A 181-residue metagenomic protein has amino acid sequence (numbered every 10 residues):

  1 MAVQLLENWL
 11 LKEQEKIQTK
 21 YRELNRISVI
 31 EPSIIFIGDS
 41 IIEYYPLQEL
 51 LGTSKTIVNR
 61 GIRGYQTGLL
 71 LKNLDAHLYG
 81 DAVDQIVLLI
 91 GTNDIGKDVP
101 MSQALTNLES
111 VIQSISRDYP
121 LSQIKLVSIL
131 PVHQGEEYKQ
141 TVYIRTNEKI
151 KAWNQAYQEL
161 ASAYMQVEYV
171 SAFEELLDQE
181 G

Functional and structural regions predicted by a protein language model:
M1-F36, I42, P46-T53, A163-Y164: N-terminal secretory targeting modules
I37-G38, V127: Short hydrophobic segments within beta-strands
E43-L51, L69-T106, S114, I129-E137: Oxyanion-hole/transition-state-stabilizing segment in secreted/luminal serine hydrolases and related acyltransferases
T56, P100-S102, Q140-T146: Short glycine-enriched, charge-decorated loop/helix-capping segments at active-site entrances that position
T56-G68: A short beta-strand-loop structural module common to alpha/beta enzyme folds
Y119-Q123: A short helix->loop->beta-strand "cap" motif at the edges of active sites that frequently abuts
G135-S171: Substrate-gating cap/lid alpha-helix
